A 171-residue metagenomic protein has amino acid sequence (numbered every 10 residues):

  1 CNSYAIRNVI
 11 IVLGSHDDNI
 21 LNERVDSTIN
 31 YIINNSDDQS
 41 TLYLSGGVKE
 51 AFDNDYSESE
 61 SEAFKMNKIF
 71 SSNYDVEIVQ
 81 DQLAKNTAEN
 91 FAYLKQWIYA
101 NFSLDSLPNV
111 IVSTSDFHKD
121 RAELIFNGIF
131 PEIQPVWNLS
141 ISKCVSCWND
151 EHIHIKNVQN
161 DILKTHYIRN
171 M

Functional and structural regions predicted by a protein language model:
N2-N157: A structural signal for short, hydrophobic/glycine-enriched beta-strand patches
D150-M171: Glycine-rich flexible loop motifs, especially short His-Gly-Gly/GGXG/HXGH segments used as catalytic or interaction
